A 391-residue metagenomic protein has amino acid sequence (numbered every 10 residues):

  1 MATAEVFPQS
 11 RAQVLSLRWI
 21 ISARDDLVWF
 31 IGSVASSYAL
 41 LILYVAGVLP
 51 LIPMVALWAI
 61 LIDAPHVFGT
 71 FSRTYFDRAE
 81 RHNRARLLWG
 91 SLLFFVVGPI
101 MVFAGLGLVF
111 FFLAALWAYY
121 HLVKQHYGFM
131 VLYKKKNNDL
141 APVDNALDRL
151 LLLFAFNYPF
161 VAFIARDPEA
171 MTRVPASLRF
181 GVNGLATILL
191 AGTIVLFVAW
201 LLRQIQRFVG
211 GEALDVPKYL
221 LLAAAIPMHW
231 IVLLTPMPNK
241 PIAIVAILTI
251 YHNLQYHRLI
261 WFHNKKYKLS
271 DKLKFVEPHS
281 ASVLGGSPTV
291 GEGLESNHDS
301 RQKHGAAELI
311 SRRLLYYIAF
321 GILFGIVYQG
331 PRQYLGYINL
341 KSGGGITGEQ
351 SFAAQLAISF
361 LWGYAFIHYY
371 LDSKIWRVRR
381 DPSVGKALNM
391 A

Functional and structural regions predicted by a protein language model:
V14-G32: N-terminal membrane topogenic signal
L40-P53: Short, hydrophobic transmembrane alpha-helix segments
M54-T74, L122-H126: Central hydrophobic cores of alpha-helical transmembrane segments in multi-pass inner-membrane proteins across all
Y75-A85, K134-N145, I205-P217, A307: Membrane-interface helix-boundary motifs at transmembrane edges
G98-M101, F156-P168, M228-P238, F320-G336: Hydrophobic alpha-helical transmembrane segments in multi-pass integral membrane proteins
M101-G184: Membrane-interface helix-loop-helix junctions at boundaries between adjacent transmembrane segments
A162-A225: Loop-centered beta-sheet repeat module
S270-E277, R301-Q355: C-terminal hydrophobic structural anchor segments that stabilize assembly/packing rather than catalytic chemistry
